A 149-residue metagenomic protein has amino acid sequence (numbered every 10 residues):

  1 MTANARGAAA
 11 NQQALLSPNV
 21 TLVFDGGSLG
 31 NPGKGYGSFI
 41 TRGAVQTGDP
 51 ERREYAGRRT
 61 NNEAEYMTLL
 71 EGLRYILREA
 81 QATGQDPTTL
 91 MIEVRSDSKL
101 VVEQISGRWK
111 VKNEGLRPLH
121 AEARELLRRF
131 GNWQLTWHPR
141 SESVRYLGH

Functional and structural regions predicted by a protein language model:
T2-E63, M67, R74-R78: RNase H-like nuclease fold core
G27-N31, L70-H149: RNase H catalytic domain
